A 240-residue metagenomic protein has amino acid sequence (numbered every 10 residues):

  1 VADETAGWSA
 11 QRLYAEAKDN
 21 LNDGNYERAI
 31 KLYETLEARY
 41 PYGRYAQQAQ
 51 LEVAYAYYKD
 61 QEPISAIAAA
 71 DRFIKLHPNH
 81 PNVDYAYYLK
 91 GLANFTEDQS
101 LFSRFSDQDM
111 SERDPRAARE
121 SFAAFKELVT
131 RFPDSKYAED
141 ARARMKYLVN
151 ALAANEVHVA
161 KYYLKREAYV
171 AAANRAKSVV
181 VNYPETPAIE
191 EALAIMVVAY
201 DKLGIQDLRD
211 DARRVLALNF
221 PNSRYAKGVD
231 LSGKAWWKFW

Functional and structural regions predicted by a protein language model:
V1-W240: Acidic, polar-rich low-complexity tracts and alpha-helical solenoid repeat scaffolds
